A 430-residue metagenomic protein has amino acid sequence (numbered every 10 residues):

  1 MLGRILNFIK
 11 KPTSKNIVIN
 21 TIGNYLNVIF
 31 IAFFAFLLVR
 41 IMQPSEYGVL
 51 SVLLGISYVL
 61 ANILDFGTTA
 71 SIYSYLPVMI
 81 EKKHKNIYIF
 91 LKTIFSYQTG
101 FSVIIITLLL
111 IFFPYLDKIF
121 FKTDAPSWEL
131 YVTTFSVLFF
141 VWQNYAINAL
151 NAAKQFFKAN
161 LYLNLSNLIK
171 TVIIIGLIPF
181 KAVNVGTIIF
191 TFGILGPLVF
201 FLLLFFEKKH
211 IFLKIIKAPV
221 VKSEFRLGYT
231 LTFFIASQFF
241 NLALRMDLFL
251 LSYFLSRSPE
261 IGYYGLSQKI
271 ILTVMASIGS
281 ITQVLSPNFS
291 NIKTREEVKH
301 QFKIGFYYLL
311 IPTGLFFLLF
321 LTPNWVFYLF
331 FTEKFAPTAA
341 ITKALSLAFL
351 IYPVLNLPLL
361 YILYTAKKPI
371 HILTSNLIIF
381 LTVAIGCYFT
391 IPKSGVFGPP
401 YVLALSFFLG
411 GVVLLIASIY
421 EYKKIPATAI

Functional and structural regions predicted by a protein language model:
M1-T13, V185-F190, F201-L244, N291-E297 (+1 more regions): Interhelical loop/hinge segments that connect adjacent transmembrane helices in multipass membrane
P12-T69, I106, L110, S136 (+4 more regions): Signature of the first transmembrane helix
S14, F113-T133, S258, L321-I351: Interfacial segments at transmembrane-helix termini and the short loops linking adjacent helices
N16-N27, L53, D65-P114, R295-F316 (+1 more regions): Membrane-water interface segments that mark the loop-to-transmembrane alpha-helix transition
L38-V59, P126-S127, K222-Y229, F233 (+3 more regions): Interfacial/gating helices of multi-pass transporter permease domains
V52, S127, Y131, N160-I211 (+2 more regions): Hydrophobic alpha-helical transmembrane segments
D65-E81, A152, L248, I271-R295 (+1 more regions): Helix-loop junctions and terminal segments of transmembrane helices in multi-pass membrane transport/translocation
F139-Y162, S290, F349-S375: Membrane-interface junctions at transmembrane-helix termini in multi-pass inner-membrane proteins
